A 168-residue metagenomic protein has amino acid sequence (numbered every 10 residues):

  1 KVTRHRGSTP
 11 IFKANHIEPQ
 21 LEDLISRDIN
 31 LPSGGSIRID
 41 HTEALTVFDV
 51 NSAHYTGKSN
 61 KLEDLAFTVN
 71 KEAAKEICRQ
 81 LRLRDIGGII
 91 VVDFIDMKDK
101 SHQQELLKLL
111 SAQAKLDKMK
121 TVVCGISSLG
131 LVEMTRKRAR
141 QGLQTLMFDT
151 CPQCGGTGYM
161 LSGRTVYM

Functional and structural regions predicted by a protein language model:
K1-T42: Extended, charged alpha/beta regions that create polyanion-binding interfaces
L31-M168: Conserved glycine-centered short motifs in functionally critical loops
